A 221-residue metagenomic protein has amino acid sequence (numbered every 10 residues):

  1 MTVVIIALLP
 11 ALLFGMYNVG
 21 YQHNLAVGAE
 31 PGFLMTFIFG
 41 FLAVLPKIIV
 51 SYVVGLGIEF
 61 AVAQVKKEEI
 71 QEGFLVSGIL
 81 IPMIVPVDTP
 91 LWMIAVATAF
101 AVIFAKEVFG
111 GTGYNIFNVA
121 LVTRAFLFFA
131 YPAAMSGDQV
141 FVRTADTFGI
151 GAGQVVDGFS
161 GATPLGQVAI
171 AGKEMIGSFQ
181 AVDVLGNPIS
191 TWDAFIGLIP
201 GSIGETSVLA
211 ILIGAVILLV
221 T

Functional and structural regions predicted by a protein language model:
M1-I48, Y52, L56: N-terminal signal-anchor module of multipass membrane proteins
V3-A11, P46-E59, F74-G78, P82 (+4 more regions): Alpha-helical transmembrane segments in multi-pass membrane proteins
F37-S51, D88-A97, I199-V208: Structural signature of hydrophobic alpha-helical transmembrane segments
L42-V44, F60-I70, P86-T89, I196-G204 (+1 more regions): Short, amphipathic, aromatic/basic-enriched membrane-interface segments that mark the entry/exit of transmembrane
G55-K67, V102-G113, I213-T221: C-terminal ends of transmembrane helices
E68-S77, A95-V96, Y114-R124: Cytoplasmic-side transmembrane-helix entry/capping segments in multi-pass membrane proteins
S77-V87, I213-L218: Generic transmembrane alpha-helix motif of multi-pass integral membrane proteins
G113-I211: Long hydrophobic alpha-helical segments that form multi-pass transmembrane helix bundles in integral membrane proteins
